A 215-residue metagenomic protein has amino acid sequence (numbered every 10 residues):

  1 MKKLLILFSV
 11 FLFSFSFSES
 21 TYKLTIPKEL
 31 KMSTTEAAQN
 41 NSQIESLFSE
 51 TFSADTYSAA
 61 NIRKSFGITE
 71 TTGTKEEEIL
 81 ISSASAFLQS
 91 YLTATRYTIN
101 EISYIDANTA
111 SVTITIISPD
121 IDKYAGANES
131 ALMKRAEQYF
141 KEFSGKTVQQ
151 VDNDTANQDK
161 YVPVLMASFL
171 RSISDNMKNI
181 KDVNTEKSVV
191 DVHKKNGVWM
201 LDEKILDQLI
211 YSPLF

Functional and structural regions predicted by a protein language model:
L4-F13: Sec-dependent N-terminal signal peptides
S14-E19: C-terminal segment of classical bacterial N-terminal signal peptides
S20-N100, K123: Core segments of small alpha/beta cavity-forming domains
P27, N100, T115, H193-K195 (+1 more regions): A structural detector for beta-sheet-dominated domains
I62-F66, N153-T155, P163-S168, N176 (+1 more regions): Short glycine-rich, low-complexity/disordered patches
S82-S172: Surface-exposed, charged secondary-structure patches
K134-D152, K178-F215: Short beta-strand edge/turn micro-motifs at domain boundaries
